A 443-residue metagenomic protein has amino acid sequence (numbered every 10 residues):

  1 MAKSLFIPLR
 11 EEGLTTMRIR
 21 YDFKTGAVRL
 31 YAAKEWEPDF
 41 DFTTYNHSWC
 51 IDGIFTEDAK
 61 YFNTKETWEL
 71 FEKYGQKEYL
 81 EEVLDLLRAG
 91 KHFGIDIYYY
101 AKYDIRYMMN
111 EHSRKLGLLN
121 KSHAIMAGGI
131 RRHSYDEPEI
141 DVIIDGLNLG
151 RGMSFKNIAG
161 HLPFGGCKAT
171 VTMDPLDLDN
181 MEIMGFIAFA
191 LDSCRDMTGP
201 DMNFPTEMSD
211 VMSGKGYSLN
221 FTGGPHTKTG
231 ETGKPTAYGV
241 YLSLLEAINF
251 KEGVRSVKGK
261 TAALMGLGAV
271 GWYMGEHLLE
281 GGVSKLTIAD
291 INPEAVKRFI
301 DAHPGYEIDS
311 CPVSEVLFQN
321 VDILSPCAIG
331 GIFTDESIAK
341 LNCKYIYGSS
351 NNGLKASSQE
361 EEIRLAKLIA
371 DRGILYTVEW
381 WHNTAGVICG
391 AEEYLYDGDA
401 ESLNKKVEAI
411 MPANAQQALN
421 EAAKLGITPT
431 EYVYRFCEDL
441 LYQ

Functional and structural regions predicted by a protein language model:
A2-H226: N-terminal ligand-binding/catalytic initiation module
A2-K65, K344-Q443: Adenosine-phosphate binding glycine-rich loop
G146-L149, V240-I248, V387-E392, D399 (+1 more regions): Buried hydrophobic packing segments
N157-F164, D196-M202, E252-T261, I308-C311 (+2 more regions): Flexible, glycine/charged-enriched surface loops at secondary-structure junctions
C194-D196, T232-G239, W380-E393: Short alpha-helices
E231-V321: Glycine-rich phosphate/diphosphate-binding loop of Rossmann-like nucleotide-binding domains
P293-T377, H382: Rossmann-like adenosine-cofactor binding region
